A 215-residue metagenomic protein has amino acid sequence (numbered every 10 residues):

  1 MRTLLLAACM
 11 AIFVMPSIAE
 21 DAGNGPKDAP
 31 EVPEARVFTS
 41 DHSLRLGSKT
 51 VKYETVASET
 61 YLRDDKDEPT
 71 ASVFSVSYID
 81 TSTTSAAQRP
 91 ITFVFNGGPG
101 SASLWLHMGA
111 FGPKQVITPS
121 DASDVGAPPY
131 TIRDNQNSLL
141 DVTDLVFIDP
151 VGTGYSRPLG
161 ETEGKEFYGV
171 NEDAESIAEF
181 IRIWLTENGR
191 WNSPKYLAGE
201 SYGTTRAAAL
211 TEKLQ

Functional and structural regions predicted by a protein language model:
M1-L4: Positively charged n-region of N-terminal signal peptides that target proteins for export
L6-M15: Bacterial N-terminal signal peptides
E20-P26, D67-E166: N-terminal cap/lid subdomain of alpha/beta-hydrolase-fold enzymes
E20-P30, H42, L197-A198: Zn2+-dependent metallopeptidase catalytic domains
V32-T83: N-terminal cap/lid segment of alpha/beta-hydrolase-fold proteins
L140, P150, F167-T186: Alpha/beta-hydrolase active-site loop
G189-Y202: Alpha/beta-hydrolase fold nucleophile elbow
G199-E212: Glycine-rich nucleophile elbow surrounding the catalytic serine of serine-hydrolase chemistry
